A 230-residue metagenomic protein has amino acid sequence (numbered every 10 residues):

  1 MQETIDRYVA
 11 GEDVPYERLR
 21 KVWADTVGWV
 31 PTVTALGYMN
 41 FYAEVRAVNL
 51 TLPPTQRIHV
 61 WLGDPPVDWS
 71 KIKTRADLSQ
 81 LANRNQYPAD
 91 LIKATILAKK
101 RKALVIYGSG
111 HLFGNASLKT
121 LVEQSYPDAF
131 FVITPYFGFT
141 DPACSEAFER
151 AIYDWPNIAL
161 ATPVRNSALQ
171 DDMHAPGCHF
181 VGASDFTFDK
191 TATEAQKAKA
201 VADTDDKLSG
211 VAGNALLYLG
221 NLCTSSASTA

Functional and structural regions predicted by a protein language model:
M1-A230: Compositional signal for N-terminal targeting/processing segments
